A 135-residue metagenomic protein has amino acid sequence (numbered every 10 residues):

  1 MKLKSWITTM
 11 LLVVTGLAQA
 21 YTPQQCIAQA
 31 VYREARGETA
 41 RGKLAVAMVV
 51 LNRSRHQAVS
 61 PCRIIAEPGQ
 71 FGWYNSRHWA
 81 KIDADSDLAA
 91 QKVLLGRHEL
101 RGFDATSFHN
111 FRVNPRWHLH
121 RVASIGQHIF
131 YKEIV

Functional and structural regions predicted by a protein language model:
M1-I7: Bacterial N-terminal signal peptides that target proteins for export
V13-L17: N-terminal signal peptide c-region/cleavage motif recognized by signal peptidases
Y21-V135: Bacterial extracytoplasmic/cell-wall-associated proteins, especially those involved in peptidoglycan
